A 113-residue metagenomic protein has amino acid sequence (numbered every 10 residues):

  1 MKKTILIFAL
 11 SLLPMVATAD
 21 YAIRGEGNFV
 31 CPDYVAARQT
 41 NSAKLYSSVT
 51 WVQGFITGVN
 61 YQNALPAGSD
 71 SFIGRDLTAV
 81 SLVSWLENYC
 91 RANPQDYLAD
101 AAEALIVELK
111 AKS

Functional and structural regions predicted by a protein language model:
M1-T4: Positively charged n-region of N-terminal signal peptides that target proteins for export
I7-P14: Bacterial N-terminal signal peptides
A17-Y21: Boundary at the C-terminal end of the N-terminal hydrophobic targeting segment
A22-N88: Short N-proximal segments of mature Sec-exported proteins
D76-S113: Surface-exposed, polar helix/loop patches in the mature regions of secreted/periplasmic/lumenal proteins that form
